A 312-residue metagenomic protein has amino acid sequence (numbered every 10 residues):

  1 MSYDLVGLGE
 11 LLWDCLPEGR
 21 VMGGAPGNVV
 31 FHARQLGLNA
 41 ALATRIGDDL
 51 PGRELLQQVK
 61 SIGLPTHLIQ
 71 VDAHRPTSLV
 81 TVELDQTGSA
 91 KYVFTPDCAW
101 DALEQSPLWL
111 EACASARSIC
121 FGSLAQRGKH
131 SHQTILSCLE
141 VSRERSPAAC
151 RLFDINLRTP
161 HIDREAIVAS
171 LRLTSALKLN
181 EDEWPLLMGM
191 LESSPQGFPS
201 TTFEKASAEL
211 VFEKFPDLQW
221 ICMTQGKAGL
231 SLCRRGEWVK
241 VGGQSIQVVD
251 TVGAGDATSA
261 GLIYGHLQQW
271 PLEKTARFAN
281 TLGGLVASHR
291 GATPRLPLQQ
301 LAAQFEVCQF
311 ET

Functional and structural regions predicted by a protein language model:
M1-P65, Q247-V249: Glycine-rich phosphate/adenosyl-contacting loop at the front of the ribokinase-like
Y3-V6, R117-S118, C150, W220: Structural motif
G9-L11, L124, I155, A257: Active-site metal-binding loops of divalent metal-dependent hydrolases
Q35, A41, Q219-W220, G242-C308: Conserved post-catalytic alpha-helical subdomain immediately downstream of the catalytic base and nucleotide-binding
N39-S123, E144-A149, A303-T312: Conserved N-terminal subdomain of the carbohydrate kinase-like
Q70, F203-K214, L272-N280: Short, well-structured alpha-helical segments that form the helix of a local strand-helix-strand
D97, L124, N156-R158, D182-W184 (+1 more regions): Active-site beta-loop-alpha junctions enriched in small/polar residues
R145-A148, H161-W238: Conserved phosphate/ATP/ADP-binding segment of small-molecule kinases
